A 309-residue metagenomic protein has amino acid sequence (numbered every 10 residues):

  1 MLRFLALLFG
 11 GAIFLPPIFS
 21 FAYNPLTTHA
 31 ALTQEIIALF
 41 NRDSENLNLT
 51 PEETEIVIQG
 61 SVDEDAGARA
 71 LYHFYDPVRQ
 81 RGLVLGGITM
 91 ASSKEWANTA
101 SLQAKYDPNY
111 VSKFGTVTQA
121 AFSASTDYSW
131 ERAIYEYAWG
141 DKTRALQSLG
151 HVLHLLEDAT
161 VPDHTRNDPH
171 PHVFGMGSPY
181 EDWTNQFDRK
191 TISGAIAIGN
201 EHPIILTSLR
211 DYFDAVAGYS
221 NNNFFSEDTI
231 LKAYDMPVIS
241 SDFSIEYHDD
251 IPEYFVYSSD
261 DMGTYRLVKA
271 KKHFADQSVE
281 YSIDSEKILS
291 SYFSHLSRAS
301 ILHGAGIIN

Functional and structural regions predicted by a protein language model:
M1-F4: Positively charged n-region of N-terminal signal peptides that target proteins for export
A6-P17: Bacterial N-terminal signal peptides
I18-H151, L155-D158, P162-A305, N309: N-terminal, motif-rich segments that launch catalysis or mediate targeting to/interaction with membranes, typified by
